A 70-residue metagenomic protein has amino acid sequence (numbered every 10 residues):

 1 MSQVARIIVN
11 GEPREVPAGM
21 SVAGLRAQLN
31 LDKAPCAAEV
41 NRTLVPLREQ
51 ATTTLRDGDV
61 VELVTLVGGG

Functional and structural regions predicted by a protein language model:
M1-G69: Ubiquitin-like/PB1-type beta-grasp interaction modules and other compact soluble beta-rich domains
